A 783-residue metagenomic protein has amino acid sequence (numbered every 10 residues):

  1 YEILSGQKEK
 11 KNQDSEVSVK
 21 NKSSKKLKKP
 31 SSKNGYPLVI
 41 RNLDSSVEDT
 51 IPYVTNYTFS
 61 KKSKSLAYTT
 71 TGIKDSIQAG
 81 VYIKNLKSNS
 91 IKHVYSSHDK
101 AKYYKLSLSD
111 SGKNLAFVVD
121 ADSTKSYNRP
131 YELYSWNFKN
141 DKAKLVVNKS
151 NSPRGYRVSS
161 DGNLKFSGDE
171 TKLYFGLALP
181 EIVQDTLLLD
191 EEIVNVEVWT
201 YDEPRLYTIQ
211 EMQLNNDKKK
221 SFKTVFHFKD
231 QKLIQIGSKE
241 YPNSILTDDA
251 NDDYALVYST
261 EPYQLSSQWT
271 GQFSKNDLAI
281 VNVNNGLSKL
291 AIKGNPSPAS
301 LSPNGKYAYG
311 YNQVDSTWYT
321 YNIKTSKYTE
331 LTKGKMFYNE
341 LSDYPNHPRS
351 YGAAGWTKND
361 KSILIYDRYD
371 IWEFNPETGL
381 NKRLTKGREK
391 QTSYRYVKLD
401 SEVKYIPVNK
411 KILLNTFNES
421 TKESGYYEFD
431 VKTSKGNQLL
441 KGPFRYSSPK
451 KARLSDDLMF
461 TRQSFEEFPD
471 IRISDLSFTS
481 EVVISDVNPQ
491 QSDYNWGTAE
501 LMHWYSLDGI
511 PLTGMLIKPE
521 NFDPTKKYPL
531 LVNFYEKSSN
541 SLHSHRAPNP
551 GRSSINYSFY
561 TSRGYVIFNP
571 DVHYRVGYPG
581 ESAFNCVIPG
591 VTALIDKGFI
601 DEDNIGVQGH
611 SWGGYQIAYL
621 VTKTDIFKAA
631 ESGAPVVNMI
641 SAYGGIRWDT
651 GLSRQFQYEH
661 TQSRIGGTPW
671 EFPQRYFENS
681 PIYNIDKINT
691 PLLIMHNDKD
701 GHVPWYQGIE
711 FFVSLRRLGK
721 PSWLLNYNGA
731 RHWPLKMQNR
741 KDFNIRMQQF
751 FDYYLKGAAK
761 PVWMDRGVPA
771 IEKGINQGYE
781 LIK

Functional and structural regions predicted by a protein language model:
Y1-D457, Q463-P469, I473-S474, P761 (+1 more regions): Beta-propeller folds
I3, A67, T224, I234 (+8 more regions): Hydrophobic/aromatic beta-strand patches that form the interior of the parallel beta-sheet core in alpha/beta enzyme
Y53, S96, L187-L188, I236-K239 (+22 more regions): Composition- and surface-driven signal marking solvent-exposed, interaction-prone regions in large proteins
I73, A101, D122-T124, N521 (+4 more regions): Short strand->helix junction
D161, Y351, D360, Y366-Y369 (+21 more regions): Active-site lining segments that contact anionic ligands and/or coordinate catalytic metals
T260, F417, Q463, N533-K537 (+2 more regions): Glycine-rich His-Gly loop
G334-E340, Y344, F478, D486-N604 (+2 more regions): Cap/lid segment of the alpha/beta-hydrolase catalytic domain
A547-K783: Active-site-proximal cap/loop segments of hydrolase catalytic domains
